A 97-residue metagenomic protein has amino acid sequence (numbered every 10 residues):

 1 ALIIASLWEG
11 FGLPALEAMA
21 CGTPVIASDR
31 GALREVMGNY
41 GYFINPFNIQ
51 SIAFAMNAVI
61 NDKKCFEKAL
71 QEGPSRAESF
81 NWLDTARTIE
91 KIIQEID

Functional and structural regions predicted by a protein language model:
L7: Aromatic "clamp/platform" in nucleotide-sugar-dependent glycosyltransferases that forms part of the donor/acceptor
A15, A20, P24-A27: Short hydrophobic beta-strand element within catalytic cores of glycosyltransferases and related nucleotide-activated
A15, R30-F43: Short acidic/histidine- and often glycine-rich active-site loop of Leloir-type glycosyltransferases that engages
Y42-I49, A58-K63: Conserved acidic donor-binding segment of nucleotide-sugar-dependent glycosyltransferases
I49, F66, E78-A86: Amphipathic alpha-helical segment in the mid-to-C-terminal domain of diverse UDP/GDP-sugar glycosyltransferases
A58, C65-S79: A short, well-ordered alpha-helix in the C-terminal region of glycosyltransferases
W82-D97: C-terminal alpha-helical cap of glycosyltransferases
